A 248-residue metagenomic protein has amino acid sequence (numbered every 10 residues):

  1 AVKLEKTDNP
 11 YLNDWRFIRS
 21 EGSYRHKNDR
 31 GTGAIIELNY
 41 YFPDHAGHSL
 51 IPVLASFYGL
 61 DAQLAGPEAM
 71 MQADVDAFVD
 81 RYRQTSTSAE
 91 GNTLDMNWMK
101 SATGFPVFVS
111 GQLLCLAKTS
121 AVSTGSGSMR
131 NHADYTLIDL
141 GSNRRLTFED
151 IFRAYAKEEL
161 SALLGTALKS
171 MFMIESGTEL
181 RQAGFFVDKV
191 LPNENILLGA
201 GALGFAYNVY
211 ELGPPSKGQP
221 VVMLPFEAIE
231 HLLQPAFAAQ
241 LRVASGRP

Functional and structural regions predicted by a protein language model:
A1-P248: Compositionally biased intrinsically disordered regions enriched in Thr/Gly
